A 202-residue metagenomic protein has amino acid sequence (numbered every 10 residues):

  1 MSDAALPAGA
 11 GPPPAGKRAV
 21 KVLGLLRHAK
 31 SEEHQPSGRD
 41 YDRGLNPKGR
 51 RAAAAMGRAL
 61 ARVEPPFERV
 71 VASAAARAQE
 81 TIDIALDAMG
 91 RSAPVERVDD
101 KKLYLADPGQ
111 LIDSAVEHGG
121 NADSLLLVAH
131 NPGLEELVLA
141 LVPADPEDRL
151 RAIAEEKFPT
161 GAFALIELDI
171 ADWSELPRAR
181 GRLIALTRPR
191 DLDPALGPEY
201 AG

Functional and structural regions predicted by a protein language model:
S2-L6, P14-K102, A106, P143-D148 (+1 more regions): Active-site-proximal alpha-helix that buttresses catalytic centers in soluble enzyme cores
L23, S124-L126, F163: Residue-level preference for the first positions of well-ordered beta-strands
A75-A76, N131-P132, T160: Alpha-helix N-cap/helix-start capping motif
T81-A85, L111, L137-V138: Hydrophobic packing residues within well-ordered alpha-helices of enzyme cores
K102-G120: Short phosphate-binding loop-to-helix
V116-L127, E175-R178: A polyampholytic, Gly/Pro-enriched intrinsically disordered region
A122-A144: A glycine-rich beta-strand to alpha-helix segment that forms a phosphate/ribose-binding loop at ligand/cofactor sites
V142-I184, P189: Domain-level recognition of soluble alpha/beta enzyme cores, biased toward histidine phosphatases/phosphomutases
